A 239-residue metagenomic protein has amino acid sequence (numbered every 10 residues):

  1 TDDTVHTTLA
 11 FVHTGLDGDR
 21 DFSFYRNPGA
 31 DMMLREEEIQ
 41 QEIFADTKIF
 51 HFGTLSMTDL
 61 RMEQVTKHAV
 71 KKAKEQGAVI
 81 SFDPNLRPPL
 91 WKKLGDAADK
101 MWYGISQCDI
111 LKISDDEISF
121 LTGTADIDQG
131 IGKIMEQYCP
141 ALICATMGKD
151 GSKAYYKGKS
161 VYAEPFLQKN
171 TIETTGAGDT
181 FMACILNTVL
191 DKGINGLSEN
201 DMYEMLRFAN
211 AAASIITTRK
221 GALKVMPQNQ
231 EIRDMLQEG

Functional and structural regions predicted by a protein language model:
T1-T54, I232-G239: Conserved N-terminal subdomain of the carbohydrate kinase-like
T8, E36-Q41, E63, L94-A98 (+3 more regions): Structural motif corresponding to alpha-helix initiation and N-cap regions
T8, T54-T58, A213, R219-A222: Glycine-rich phosphate/pyrophosphate-binding beta-alpha loops
T14-G18, A97-M101, Q129, K159-Y162: Short, hinge-like loop/turn segments at secondary-structure boundaries
P28-E37, L90-D96, N195: Short gly/ser/thr-rich secondary-structure transition/capping motifs
G53, S114, T146: Conserved residues at the C-terminal ends of beta-strands
M57-K133, P140-A141, D150-G151: Conserved beta-alpha-beta core of the PfkB/ribokinase-like small-molecule kinase fold
K71, T124-G239: Conserved phosphate-binding/catalytic region of the ribokinase-like
